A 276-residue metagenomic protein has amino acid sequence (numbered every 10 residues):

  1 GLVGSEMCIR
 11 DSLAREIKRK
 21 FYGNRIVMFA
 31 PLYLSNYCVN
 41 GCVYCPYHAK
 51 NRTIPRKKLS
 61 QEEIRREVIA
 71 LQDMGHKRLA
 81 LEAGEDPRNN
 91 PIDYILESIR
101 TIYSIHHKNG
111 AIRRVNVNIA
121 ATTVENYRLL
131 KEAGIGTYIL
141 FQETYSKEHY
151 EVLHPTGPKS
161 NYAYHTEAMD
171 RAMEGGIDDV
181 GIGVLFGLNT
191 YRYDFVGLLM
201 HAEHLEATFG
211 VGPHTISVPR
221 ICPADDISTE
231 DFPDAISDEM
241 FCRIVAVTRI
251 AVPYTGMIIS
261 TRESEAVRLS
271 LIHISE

Functional and structural regions predicted by a protein language model:
G1, K20-G23, V27-E63: Canonical Radical SAM [4Fe-4S] cluster-binding loop centered on the CxxxCxxC motif and its immediate flanking residues
G1-C8, E276: Short, small-residue-biased leader/transition segments that mark boundaries at the very start of proteins
S5-I26: An N-cap/entry alpha-helix motif that binds or orients negatively charged groups
A14, C42, L140, A172 (+3 more regions): Conserved, mostly hydrophobic/aromatic
L32-L34, E85-P87, I119-T123, T144-S146 (+3 more regions): Active-site-proximal loop/turn and secondary-structure-junction residues that shape catalytic pockets, frequently
A49-R65, L71-A172, D179-G181, G210-S217: Core AdoMet radical
A83, T137, A163-I227, D238-E263: Conserved C-terminal portion of the radical SAM core fold that forms the substrate/S-adenosylmethionine-binding
V267-S270, S275: C-terminal hydrophobic structural anchor segments that stabilize assembly/packing rather than catalytic chemistry
